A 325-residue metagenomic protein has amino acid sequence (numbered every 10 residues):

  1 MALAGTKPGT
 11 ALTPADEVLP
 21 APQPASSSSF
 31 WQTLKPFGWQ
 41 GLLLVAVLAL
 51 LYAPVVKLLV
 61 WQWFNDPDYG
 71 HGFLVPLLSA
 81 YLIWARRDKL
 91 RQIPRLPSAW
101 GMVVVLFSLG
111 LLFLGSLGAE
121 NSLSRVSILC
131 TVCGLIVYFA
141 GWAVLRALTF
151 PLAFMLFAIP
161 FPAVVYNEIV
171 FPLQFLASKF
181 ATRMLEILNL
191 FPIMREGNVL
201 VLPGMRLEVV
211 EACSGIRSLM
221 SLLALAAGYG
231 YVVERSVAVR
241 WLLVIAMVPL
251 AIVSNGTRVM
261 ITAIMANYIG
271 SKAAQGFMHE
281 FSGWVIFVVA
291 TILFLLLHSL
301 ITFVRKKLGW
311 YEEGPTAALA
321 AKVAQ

Functional and structural regions predicted by a protein language model:
A2-Q325: Hydrophobic N-terminal alpha-helices or hydrophobic patches in metabolic proteins across all domains of life
